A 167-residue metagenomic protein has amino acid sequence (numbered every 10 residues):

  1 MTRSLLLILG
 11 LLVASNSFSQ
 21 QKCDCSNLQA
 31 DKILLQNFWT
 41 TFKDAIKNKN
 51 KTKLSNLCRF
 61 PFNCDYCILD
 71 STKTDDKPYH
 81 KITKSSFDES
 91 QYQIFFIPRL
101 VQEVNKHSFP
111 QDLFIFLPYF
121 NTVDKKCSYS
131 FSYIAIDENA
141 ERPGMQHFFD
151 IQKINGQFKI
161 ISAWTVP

Functional and structural regions predicted by a protein language model:
M1-L6, S19-Q20: Positively charged n-region of N-terminal signal peptides that target proteins for export
A14-N16: N-terminal signal peptide c-region/cleavage motif recognized by signal peptidases
Q20-N48, N56: Short, low-complexity N-terminal intrinsically disordered segments enriched in polar/charged residues
K22-S26, Y66-I68, K126-S128: Sequence contexts marking disulfide-bonded cysteines in secreted/extracellular proteins
C58-S71: Short, solvent-exposed secondary-structure junction/capping segments
L69-P98: A solvent-exposed, acidic/Ser-Thr-rich amphipathic alpha-helical stretch
Q93-P167: Exposed beta-sheet edge and beta->alpha loop/turn motif
